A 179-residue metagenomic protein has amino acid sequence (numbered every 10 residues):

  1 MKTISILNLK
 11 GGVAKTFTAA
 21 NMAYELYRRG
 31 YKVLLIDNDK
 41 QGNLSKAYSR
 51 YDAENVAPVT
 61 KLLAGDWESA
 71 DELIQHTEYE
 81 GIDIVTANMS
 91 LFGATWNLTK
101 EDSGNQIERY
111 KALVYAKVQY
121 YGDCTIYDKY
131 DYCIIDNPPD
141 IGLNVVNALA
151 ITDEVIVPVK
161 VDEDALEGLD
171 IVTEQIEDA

Functional and structural regions predicted by a protein language model:
M1-A179: P-loop NTP-binding core
